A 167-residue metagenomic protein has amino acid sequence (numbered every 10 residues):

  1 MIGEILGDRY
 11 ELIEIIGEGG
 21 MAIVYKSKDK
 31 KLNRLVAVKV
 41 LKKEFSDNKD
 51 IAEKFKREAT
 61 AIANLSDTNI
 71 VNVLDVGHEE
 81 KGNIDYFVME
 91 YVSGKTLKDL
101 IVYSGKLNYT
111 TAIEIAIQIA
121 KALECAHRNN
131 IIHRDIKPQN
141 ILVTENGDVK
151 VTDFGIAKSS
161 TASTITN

Functional and structural regions predicted by a protein language model:
I13-G19, V24: Protein kinase glycine-rich loop
K28-L35: Conserved N-lobe loop of protein kinases adjacent to the ATP-binding glycine-rich P-loop
K42-N64: AlphaC helix of the eukaryotic protein kinase fold
D75-G77: A short, aromatic-enriched beta-strand patch in the conserved N-lobe beta-sheet of the protein kinase catalytic domain
G82-T96, L100: Conserved short submotifs of the Hanks-type protein kinase catalytic core that shape the nucleotide-binding pocket
I115-A116: Activation segment signature within eukaryotic-like protein kinase domains
I119-I131: Protein kinase catalytic-loop region centered on the HRD/HxD motif
